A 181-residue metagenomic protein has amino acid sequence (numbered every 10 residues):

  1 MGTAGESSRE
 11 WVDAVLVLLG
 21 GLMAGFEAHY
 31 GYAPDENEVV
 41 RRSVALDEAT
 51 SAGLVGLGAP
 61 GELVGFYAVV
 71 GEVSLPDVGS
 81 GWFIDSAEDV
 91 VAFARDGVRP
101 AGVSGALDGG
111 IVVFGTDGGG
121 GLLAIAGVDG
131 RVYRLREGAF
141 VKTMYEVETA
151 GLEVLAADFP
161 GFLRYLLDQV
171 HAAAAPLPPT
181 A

Functional and structural regions predicted by a protein language model:
M1-L122, V170, A174-A181: A surface-exposed partner-binding patch
L122-L123, T143: Short active-site-adjacent structural elements
A126-D129: Short acidic-glycine loop/turn motifs at beta-strand connectors
G138-Y165, Q169: Compact, glycine/acidic-enriched structural inserts
